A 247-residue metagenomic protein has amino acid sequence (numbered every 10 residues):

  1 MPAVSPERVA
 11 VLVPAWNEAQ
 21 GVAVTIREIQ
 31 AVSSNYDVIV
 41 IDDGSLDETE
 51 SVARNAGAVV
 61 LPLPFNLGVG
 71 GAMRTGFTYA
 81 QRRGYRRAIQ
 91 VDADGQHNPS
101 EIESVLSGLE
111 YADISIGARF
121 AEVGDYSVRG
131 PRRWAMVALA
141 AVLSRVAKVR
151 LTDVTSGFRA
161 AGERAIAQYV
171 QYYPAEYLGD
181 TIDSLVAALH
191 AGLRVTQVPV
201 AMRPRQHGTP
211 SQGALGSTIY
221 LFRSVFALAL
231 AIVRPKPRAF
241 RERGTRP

Functional and structural regions predicted by a protein language model:
P2, E7-A10, R164, R223-P247: Terminal low-complexity segments of carbohydrate-biosynthetic enzymes
R8-A10, D37, D183: Cell-envelope/extracellular polymer assembly enzymes that use nucleotide-activated donors
A10-P14, P62: Short hydrophobic beta-strand elements that form part of the catalytic alpha/beta core underpinning NDP-sugar/donor
N17-A31: Short, well-formed alpha-helical segments that are part of the catalytic scaffolds of diverse glycosyltransferases
D42-E50, G95: A conserved acidic beta->alpha catalytic loop
L63-R82, R87, P99-L178, R205-F222 (+1 more regions): Acceptor/aglycone-binding surface of glycosyltransferases and processive sugar-polymer synthases
R150, A175-E176, L185-R203: Catalytic donor-sugar/metal-binding loop of nucleotide-sugar-dependent glycosyltransferases
